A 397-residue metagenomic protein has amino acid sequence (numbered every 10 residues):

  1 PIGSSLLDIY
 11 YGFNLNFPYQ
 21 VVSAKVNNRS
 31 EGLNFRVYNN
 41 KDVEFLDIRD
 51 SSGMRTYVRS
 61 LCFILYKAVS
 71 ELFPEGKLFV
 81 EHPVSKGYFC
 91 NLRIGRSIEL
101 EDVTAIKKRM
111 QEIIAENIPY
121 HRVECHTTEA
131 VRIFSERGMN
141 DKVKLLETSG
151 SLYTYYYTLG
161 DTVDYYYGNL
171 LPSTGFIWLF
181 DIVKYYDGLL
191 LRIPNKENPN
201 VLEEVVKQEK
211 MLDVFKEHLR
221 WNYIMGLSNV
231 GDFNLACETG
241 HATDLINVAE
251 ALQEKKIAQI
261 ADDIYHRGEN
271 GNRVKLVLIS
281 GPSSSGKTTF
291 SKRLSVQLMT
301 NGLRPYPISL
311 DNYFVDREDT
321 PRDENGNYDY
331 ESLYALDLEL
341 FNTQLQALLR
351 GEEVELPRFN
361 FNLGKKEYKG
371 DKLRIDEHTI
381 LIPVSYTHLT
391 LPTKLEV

Functional and structural regions predicted by a protein language model:
P1-K67, F73-V84, G95-R96, K108-R109: Ubiquitin-like/PB1-type beta-grasp interaction modules and other compact soluble beta-rich domains
F35-M54, K77-V84, F89-I260, I264-E269: Auxiliary tRNA-acceptor-end handling modules of aminoacyl-tRNA synthetases
I279: Hydrophobic anchor at the beta1->P-loop junction of P-loop NTPases
K287: Conserved lysine of the Walker
F290: Hydrophobic positions on the alpha1 helix immediately C-terminal to the Walker A/P-loop
N301-R317: Short beta-strand-centered segment that lines the nucleotide-binding/catalytic pocket of NTP-utilizing
P321-R358: Conserved nucleotide-sensing/catalytic segment adjacent to the nucleotide-binding pocket in NTP-handling enzymes
T387-T393: Conserved small/polar residues in nucleotide/adenosyl-binding loops
